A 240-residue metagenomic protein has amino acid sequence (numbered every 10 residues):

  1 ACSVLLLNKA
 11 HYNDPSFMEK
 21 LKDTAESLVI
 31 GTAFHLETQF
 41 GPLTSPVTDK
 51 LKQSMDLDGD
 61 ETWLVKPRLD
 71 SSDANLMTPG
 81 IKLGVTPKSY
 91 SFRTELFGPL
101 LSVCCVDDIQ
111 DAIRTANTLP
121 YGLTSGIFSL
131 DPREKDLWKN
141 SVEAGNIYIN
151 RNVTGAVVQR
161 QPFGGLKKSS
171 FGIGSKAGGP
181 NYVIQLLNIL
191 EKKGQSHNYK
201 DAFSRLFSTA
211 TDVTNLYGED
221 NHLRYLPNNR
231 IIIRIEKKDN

Functional and structural regions predicted by a protein language model:
A1-C2: Conserved A3 ("GATE") glycine/threonine-rich loop of ANL adenylate-forming enzymes
L7-N8, K22-A33, G41, L69-N240: Conserved C-terminal structural/oligomerization subdomain of aldehyde/semialdehyde dehydrogenase
H11-N13: Acidic glycine-/aspartate-rich tracts in secreted/extracellular proteins
P42-K52: Short beta-strand to alpha-helix junction loop
Q53-G59: Helical element adjacent to the flavin cofactor pocket in flavoenzyme catalytic cores
E61-L64: Short amphipathic beta-strand/extended segments in non-transmembrane regions
